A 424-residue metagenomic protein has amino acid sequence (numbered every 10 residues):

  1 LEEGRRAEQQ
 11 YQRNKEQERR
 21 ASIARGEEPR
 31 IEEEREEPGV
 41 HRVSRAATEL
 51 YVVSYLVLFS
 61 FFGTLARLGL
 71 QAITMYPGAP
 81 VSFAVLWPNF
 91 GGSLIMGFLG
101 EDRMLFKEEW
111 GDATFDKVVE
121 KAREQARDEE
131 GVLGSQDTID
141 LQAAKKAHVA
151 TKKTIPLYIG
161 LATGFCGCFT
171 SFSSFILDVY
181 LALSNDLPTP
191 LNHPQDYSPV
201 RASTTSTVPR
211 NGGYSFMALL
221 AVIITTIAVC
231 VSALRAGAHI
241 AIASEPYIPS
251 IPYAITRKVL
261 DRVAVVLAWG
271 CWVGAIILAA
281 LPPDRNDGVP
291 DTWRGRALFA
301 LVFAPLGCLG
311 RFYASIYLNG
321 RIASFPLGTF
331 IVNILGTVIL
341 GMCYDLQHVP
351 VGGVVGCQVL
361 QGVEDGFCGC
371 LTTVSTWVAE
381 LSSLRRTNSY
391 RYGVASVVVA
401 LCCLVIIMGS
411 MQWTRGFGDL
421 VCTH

Functional and structural regions predicted by a protein language model:
L1-H424: Membrane-interface helix-loop junctions in multi-pass transporters/channels
